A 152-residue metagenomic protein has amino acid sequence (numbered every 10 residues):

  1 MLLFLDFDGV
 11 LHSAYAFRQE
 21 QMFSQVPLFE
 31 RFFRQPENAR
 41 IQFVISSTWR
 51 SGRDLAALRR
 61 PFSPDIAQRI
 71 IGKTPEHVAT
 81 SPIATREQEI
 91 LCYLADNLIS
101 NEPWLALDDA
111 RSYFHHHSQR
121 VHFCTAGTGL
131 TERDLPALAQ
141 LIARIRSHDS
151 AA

Functional and structural regions predicted by a protein language model:
M1-L3, P103-W104: The start of beta-strands in P-loop NTPase/AAA+ ATPase cores
L2-S81: Alpha-helical substrate-recognition element adjacent to the catalytic core
I66-A152: C-terminal cap/substrate-recognition subdomain and adjoining C-terminal extension of metal-dependent phosphatase-like
